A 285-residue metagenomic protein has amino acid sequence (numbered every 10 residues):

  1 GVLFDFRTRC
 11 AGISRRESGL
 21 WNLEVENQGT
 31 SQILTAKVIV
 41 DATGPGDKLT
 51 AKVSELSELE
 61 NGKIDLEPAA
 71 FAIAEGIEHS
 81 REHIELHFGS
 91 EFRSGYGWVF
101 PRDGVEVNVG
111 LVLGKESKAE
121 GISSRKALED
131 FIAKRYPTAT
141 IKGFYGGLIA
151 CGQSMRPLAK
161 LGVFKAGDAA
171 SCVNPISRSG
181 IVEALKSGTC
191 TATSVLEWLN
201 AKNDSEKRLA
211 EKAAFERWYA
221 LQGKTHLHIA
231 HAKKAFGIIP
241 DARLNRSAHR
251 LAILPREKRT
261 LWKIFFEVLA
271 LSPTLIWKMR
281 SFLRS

Functional and structural regions predicted by a protein language model:
V2-A139, A150, M155, S171: Predominantly flavin-linked oxidoreductase catalytic cores and closely associated redox partners
F4, E85, I141, V163-K165 (+1 more regions): Conserved beta-strand scaffold positions in the cores of enzyme catalytic domains, especially in NTP/NDP-utilizing
Y96, A170-V182: Glycine-rich phosphate/pyrophosphate-binding beta-alpha loops
E116-G146, P157, F164, T189 (+1 more regions): Flavin-binding catalytic cores
L148-P175, K224-R246: FAD-binding beta-loop-beta segment adjacent to the flavin cofactor pocket
A184-A192: A conserved active-site cap/scaffold subdomain adjacent to cofactor or substrate pockets
L196-S285: C-terminal helical "tail/cap" subdomain of flavin- and related membrane-associated enzymes
